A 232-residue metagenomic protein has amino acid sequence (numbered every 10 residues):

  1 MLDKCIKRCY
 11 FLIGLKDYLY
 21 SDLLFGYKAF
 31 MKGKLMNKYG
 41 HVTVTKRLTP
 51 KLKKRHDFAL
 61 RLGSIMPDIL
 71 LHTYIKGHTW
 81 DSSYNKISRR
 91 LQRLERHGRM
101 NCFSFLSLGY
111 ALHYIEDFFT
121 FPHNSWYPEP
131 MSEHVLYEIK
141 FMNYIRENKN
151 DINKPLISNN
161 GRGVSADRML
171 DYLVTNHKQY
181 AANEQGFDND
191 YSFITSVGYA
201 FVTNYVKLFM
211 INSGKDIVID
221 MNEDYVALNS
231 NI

Functional and structural regions predicted by a protein language model:
L2-Y110, I115-I232: N-terminal leader/auxiliary helical segments
